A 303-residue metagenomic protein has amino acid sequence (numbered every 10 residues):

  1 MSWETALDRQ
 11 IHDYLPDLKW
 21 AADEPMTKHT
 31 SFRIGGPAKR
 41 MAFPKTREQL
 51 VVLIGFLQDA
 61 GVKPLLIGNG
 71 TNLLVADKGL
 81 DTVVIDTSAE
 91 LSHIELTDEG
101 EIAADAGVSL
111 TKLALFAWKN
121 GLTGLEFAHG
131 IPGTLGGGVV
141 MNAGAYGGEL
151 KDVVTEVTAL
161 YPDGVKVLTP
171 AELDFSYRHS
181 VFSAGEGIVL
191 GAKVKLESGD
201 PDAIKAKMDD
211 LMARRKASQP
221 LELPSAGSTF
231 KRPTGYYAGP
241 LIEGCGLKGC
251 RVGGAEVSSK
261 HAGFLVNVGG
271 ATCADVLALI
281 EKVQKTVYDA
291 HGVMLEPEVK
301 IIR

Functional and structural regions predicted by a protein language model:
S2, A6, K45-E48, V108 (+9 more regions): Conserved active-site and cofactor/substrate-binding residues in soluble primary-metabolism enzymes
S2-L135: Anion-binding (especially nucleotide phosphate/pyrophosphate-binding) glycine-rich loop and adjoining beta-alpha core
D8, L50-I54, A114-A117, V154 (+4 more regions): A generic alpha-helix structural signal
A21-A22, L73, L160-A278, K285-R303: Phosphate/pyrophosphate- and phosphate-bearing ligand-binding catalytic cores of soluble enzymes
G35-G36, A42-R47, L74-S92, V140-P170 (+1 more regions): Structural signature of FAD isoalloxazine-binding scaffolds in flavoprotein oxidoreductases
G36-P37, N69-T71, L80, V108 (+8 more regions): Gly/Ser/Thr-rich helix-start
N72-L73, A114-A117, L125-H129, N142-E149 (+3 more regions): A generic local secondary-structure boundary/capping motif
L110, A114, A128, P132 (+4 more regions): Hydrophobic, well-ordered secondary-structure segments
